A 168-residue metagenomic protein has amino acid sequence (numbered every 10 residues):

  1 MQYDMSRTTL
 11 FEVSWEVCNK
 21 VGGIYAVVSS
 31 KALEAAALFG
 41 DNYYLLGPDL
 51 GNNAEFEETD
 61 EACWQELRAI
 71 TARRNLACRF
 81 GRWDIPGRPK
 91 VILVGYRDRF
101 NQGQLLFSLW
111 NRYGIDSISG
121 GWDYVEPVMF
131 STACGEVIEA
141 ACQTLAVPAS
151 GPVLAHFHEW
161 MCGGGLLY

Functional and structural regions predicted by a protein language model:
Q2-D4: N-proximal low-complexity "stem/linker" segments adjacent to membrane-targeting elements
S6, L45-S150: A conserved catalytic-core segment of Leloir-type glycosyltransferases
S14-V27, F56: A short, glycine/small-residue-rich beta-strand->loop->alpha-helix junction that serves as a flexible
N19-K20, A36, N52-E55, F100-G103 (+1 more regions): Short catalytic/ligand-binding loop motif for oxyanion handling, primarily in non-cytosolic enzymes, centered on
A26-E34: Short amphipathic alpha-helix
F157-M161: Short His-centered aromatic/hydrophobic patch
